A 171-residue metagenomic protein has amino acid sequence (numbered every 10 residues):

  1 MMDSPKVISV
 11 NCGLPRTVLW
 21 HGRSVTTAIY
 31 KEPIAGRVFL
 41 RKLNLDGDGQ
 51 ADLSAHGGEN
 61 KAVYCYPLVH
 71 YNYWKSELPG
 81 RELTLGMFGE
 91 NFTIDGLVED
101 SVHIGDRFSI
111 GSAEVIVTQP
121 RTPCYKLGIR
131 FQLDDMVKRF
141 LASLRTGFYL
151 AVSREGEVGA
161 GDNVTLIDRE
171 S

Functional and structural regions predicted by a protein language model:
M1-K126, D135, E170-S171: Electropositive, beta-rich accessory/interaction domains or terminal extensions that provide binding surfaces
F88-L97, F140-L150: Short, structured beta-strand/loop micro-motifs enriched in basic residues and often containing a Trp
G105, E155, A160-G161: Loop/turn positions that initiate beta-strands
V117, L150-A151: Short beta-strand His + acidic residue motifs that chelate non-heme Fe in jelly-roll/DSBH and cupin folds
R130-A142: Short beta-strand-turn/beta-hairpin segments enriched in glycine/proline and small hydrophobics that form edge-strand
A160-S171: A hydrophobic, small-residue-rich beta->alpha segment in the mid-to-C-terminal subdomain of diverse proteins
